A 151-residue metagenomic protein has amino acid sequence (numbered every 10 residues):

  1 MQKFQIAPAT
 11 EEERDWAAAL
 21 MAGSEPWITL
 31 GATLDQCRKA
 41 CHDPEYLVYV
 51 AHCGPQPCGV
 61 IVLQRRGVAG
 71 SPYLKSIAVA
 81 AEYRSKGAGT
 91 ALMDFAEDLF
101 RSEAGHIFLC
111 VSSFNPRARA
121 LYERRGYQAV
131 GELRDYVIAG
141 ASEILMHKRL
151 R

Functional and structural regions predicted by a protein language model:
F4, P8-E82, M93-F95, L99 (+1 more regions): Acetyl-CoA-dependent GNAT
Q56, S76, A80-D94, S112-A120 (+1 more regions): Conserved glycine-rich acetyl-CoA-binding loop
S76-A78, F108-C110, L145-H147: Short aromatic/hydrophobic contact patches that present stacked aromatics for nucleic-acid/ligand binding
M93, F100-C110: Conserved GNAT acetyl-CoA-binding A-motif
L109-R119, D135-A141: Conserved beta-strand-loop-alpha-helix junction that forms the acyl-donor binding cleft
R125, A129-G131: A secondary-structure capping/hinge motif
G140-R151: Terminal substrate-recognition subdomain of acyl/acetyltransferases
